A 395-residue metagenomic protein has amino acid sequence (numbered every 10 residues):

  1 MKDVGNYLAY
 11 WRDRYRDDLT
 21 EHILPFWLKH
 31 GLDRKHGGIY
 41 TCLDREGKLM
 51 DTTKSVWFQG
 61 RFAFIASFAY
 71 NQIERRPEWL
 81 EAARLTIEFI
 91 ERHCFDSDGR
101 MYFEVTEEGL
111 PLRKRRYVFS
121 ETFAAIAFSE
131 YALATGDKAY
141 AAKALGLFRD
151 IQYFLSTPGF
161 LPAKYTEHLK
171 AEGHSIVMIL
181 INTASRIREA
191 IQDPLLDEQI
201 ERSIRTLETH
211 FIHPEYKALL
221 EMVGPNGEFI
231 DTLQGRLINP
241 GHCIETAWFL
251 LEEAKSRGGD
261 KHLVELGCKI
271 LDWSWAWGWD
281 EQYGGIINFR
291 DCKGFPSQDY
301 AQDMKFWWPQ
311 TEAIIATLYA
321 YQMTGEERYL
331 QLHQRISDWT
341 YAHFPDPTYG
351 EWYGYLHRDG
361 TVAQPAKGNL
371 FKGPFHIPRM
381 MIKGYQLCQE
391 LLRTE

Functional and structural regions predicted by a protein language model:
M1-E395: Glycan-recognition and catalytic cores of secretory/periplasmic carbohydrate-active enzymes
